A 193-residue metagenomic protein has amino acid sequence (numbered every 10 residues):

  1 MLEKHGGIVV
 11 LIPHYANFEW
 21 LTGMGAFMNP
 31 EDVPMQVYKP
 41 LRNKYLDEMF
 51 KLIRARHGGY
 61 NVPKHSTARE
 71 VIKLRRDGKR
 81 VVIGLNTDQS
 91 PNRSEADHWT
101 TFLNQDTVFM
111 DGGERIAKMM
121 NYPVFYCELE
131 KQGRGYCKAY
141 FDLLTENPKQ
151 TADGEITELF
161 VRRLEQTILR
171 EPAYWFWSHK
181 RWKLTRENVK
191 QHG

Functional and structural regions predicted by a protein language model:
L2, F27, L52, H65-G193: Non-catalytic C-terminal accessory region of glycerolipid acyltransferases and related lyso-lipid remodeling enzymes
G6-H65, N92-T101: Catalytic core of membrane glycerolipid acyltransferases/transacylases, capturing the structured, soluble-facing
